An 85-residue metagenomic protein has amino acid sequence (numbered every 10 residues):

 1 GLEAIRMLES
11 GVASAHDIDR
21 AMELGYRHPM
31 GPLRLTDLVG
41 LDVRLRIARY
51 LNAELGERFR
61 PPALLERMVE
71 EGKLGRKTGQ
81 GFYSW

Functional and structural regions predicted by a protein language model:
L2-W85: NAD(P)-dependent Rossmann-like dehydrogenase/reductase catalytic/cofactor-binding core
